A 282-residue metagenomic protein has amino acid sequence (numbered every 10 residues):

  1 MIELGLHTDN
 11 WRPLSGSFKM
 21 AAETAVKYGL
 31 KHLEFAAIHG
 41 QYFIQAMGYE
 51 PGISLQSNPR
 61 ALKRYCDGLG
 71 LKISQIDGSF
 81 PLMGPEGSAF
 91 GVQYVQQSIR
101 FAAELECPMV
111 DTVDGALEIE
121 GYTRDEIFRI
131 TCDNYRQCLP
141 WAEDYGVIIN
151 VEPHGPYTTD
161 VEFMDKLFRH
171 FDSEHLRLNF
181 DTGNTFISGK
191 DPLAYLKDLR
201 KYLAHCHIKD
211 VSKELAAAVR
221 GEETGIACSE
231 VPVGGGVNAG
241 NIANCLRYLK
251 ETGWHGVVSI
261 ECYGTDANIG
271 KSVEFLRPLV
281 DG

Functional and structural regions predicted by a protein language model:
M1-H32, D67-L69, T158-G282: Histidine-acidic metal/acid-base catalytic patches
N10, A36-A37, D77, P153: Residue-level recognition of beta-strand->loop/alpha-helix junctions
N10, Y49-I53, F80-S88, V231-G236: The substrate-binding groove and active-site-proximal loops of carbohydrate-active enzymes, especially glycoside
S17, A46-G48, P85-F90, G121-E126 (+2 more regions): Short, solvent-exposed loop/turn segments at secondary-structure boundaries
M20-T24, P59-Q75, P81-L178, A243: Active-site acidic/histidine proton-transfer and metal-coordination neighborhood in alpha/beta enzyme cores
E34, Q75-D77, D111, N150 (+2 more regions): Conserved beta-strand positions in the central sheet of alpha/beta enzyme cores
E34-A61, G115-Y122: Glycine-rich, proline-tolerant flexible connector loops at the mouths of alpha/beta enzymes
G40-Q41, P81, L117, Y157 (+2 more regions): Positions that flank functional sites
